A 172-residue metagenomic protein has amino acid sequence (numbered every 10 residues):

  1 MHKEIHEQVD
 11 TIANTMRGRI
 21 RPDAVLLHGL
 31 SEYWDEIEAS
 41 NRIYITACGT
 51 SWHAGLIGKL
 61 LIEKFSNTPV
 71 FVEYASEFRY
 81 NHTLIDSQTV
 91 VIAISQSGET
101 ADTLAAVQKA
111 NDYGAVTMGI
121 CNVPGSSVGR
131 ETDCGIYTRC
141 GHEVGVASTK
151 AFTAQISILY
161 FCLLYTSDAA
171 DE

Functional and structural regions predicted by a protein language model:
M1, Q155, L159-F161: Terminal amphipathic helices with adjacent charged low-complexity linkers/tails
M1-V9, A13-N14: Intein/HINT protein-splicing elements and their conserved insertion hotspots or analogous self-processing inserts
H2, P22-L27, V128: Flexible, glycine/charged-enriched surface loops at secondary-structure junctions
I5, I57-G58, A106: Hydrophobic residues within alpha-helices that form the first helical element adjacent to the glycine-rich loop
T11-L26, E36-V91, M118: Anionic-ligand anchoring segments at beta-strand to alpha-helix junctions in alpha/beta enzyme folds, i.e., glycine
V91, S95-R130, C134-K150, I156: Phosphate/diphosphate-binding loops
Y165-E172: Conserved small/polar residues in nucleotide/adenosyl-binding loops
